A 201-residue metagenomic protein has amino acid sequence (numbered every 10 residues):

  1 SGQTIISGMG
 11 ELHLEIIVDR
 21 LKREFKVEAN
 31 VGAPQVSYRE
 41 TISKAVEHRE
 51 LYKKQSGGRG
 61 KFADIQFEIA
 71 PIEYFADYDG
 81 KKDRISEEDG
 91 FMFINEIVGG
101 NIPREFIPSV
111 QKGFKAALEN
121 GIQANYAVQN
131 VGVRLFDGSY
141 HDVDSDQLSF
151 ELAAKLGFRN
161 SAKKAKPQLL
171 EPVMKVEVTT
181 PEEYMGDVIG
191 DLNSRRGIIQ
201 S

Functional and structural regions predicted by a protein language model:
S1-S201: Accessory interaction regions appended to the cores of large information-processing enzymes
